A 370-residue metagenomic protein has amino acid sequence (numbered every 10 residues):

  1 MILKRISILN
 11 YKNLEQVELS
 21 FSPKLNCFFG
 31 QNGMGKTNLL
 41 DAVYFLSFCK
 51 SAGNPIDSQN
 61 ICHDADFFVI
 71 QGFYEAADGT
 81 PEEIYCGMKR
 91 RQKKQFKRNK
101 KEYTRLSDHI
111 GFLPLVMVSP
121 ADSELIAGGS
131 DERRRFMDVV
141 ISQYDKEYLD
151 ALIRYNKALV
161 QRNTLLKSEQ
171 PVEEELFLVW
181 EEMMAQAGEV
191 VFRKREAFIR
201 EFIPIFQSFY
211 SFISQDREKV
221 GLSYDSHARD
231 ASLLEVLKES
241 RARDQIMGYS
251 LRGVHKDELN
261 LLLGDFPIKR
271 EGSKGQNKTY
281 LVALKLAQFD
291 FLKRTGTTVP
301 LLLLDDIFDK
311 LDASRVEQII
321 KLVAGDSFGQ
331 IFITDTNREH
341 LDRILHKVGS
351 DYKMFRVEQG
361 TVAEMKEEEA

Functional and structural regions predicted by a protein language model:
M1-Q31, V172-Q186, V190-L303, K310 (+4 more regions): Conserved NTPase motor "head" modules and their coupling/switch loops across ABC/AAA+ ATPases, GTPases, and GHKL ATPases
K36: Conserved lysine of the Walker
V43, M354-F355: Conserved short hydrophobic beta-strand within the ABC ATPase nucleotide-binding domain
F45-D57, A287-T295: Post-Walker A helix-loop "phosphate-sensing" segment adjacent to the P-loop in P-loop NTPases
F48-I126, S130-E132, I141-Y144, Y148 (+3 more regions): Nucleotide-state sensing region of NTPase/ATPase domains
G72, Q330-N337: Structural recognition of the conserved hydrophobic beta-strand(s) that form the central parallel beta-sheet of P-loop
Y103-L115, S119-E182, Q186, E364-E367: A conserved P-loop NTPase coupling/switch region
